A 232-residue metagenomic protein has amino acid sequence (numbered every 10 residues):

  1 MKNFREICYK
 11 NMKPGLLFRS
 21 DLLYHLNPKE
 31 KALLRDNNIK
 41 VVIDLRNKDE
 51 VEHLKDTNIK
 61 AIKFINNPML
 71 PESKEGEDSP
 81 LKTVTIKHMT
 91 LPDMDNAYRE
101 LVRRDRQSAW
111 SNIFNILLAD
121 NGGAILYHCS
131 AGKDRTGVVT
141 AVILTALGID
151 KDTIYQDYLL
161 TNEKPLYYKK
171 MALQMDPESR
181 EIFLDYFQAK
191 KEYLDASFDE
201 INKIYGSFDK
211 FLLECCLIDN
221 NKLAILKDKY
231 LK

Functional and structural regions predicted by a protein language model:
M1-L126, V139-K232: Cys-dependent protein tyrosine phosphatase-like superfamily
A131, R135-T136: Ser/Thr-glycine-rich phosphate-binding loops at phosphate-binding pockets of nucleotides, nucleotide cofactors
